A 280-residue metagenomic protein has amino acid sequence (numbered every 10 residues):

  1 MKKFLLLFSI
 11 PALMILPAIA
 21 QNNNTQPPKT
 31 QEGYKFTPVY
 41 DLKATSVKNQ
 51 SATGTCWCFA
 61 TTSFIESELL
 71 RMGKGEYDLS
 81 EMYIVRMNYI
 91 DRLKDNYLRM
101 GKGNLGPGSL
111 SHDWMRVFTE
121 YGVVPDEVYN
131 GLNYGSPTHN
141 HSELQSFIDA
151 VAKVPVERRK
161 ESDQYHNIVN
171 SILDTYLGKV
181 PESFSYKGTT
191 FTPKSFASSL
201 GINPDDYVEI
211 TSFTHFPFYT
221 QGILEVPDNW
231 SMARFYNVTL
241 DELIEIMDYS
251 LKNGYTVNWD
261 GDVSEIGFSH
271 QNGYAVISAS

Functional and structural regions predicted by a protein language model:
M1-N24: Bacterial Sec-dependent N-terminal signal peptides
A20-S280: Flexible propeptides and autoinhibitory/regulatory segments associated with cysteine proteases
